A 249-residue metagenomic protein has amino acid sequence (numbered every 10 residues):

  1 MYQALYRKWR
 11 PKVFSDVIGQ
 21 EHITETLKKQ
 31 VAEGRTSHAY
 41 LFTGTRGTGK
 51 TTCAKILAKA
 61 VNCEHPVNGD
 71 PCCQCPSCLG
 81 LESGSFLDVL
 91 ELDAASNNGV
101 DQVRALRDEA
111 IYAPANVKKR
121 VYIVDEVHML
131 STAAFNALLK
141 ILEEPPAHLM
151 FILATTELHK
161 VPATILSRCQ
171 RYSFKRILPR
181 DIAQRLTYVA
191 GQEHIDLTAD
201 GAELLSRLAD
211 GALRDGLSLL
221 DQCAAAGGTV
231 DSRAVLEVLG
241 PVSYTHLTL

Functional and structural regions predicted by a protein language model:
M1-R171, D181, V189: P-loop/Walker A NTP-binding region and its immediately flanking N-terminal helices in P-loop NTPase folds
I23, P76, G80-L87, Q102-A105 (+3 more regions): Extended, largely alpha-helical regulatory/partner-binding modules appended to the mid-to-C-terminal parts
